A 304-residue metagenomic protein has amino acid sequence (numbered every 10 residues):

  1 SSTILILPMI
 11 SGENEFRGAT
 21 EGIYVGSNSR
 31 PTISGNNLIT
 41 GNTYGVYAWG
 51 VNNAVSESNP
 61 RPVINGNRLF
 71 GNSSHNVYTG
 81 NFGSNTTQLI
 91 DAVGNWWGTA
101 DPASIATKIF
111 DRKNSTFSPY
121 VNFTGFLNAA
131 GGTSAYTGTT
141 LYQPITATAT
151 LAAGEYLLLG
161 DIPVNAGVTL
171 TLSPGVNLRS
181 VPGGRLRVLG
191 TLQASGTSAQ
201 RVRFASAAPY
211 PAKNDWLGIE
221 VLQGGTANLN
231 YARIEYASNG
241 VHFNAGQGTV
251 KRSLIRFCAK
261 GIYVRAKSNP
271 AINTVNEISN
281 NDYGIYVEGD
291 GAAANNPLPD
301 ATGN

Functional and structural regions predicted by a protein language model:
S1-G303: Beta-strand/loop edge motif enriched in small/polar residues
